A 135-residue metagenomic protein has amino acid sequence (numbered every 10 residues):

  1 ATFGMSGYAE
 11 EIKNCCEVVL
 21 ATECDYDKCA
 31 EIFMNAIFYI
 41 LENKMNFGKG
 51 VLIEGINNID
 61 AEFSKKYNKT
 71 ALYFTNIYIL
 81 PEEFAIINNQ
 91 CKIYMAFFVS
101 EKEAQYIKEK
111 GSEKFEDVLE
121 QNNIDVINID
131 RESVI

Functional and structural regions predicted by a protein language model:
A1-I135: Acidic, proline/glycine-rich low-complexity IDRs
